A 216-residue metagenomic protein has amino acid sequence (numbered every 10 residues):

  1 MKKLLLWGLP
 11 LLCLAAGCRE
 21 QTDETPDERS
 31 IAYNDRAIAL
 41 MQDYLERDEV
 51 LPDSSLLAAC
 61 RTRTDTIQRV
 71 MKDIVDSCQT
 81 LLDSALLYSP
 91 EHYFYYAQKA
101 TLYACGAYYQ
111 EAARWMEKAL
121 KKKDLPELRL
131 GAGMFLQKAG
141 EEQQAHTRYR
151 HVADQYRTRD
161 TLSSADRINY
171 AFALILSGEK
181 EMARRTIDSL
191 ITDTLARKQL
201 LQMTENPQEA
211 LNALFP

Functional and structural regions predicted by a protein language model:
C18-D76, T80: N-terminal leader/linker segments that initiate helical-solenoid repeat arrays
I31, F94, E127-L128, A165: Start-of-helix register in tetratricopeptide repeats
P90, K123-D124, R157, T161 (+1 more regions): Short coil turns that delineate tetratricopeptide repeat
Q98, G131, N169, M203-N206: Canonical tetratricopeptide repeat
F172-P216: Terminal, low-structured helical/coil segments at or just beyond the last alpha-helical repeat
